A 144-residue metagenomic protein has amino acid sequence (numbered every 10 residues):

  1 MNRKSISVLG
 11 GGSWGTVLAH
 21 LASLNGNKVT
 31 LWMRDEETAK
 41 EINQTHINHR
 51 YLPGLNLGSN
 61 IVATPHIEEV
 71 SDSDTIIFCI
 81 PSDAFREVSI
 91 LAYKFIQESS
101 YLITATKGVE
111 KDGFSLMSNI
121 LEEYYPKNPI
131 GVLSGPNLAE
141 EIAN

Functional and structural regions predicted by a protein language model:
M1-L55, T64-P65, L91: NAD(P)+-binding Rossmann beta1-loop-alpha1 motif at the extreme N-terminus of oxidoreductases
L57, H66-S71, T75-F78, S82-N144: Rossmann-like NAD(P)(H) cofactor-binding subdomain of soluble oxidoreductases
N60-V62: Short, conserved active-site loop motifs that form the nucleotide-linked donor/cofactor pocket
